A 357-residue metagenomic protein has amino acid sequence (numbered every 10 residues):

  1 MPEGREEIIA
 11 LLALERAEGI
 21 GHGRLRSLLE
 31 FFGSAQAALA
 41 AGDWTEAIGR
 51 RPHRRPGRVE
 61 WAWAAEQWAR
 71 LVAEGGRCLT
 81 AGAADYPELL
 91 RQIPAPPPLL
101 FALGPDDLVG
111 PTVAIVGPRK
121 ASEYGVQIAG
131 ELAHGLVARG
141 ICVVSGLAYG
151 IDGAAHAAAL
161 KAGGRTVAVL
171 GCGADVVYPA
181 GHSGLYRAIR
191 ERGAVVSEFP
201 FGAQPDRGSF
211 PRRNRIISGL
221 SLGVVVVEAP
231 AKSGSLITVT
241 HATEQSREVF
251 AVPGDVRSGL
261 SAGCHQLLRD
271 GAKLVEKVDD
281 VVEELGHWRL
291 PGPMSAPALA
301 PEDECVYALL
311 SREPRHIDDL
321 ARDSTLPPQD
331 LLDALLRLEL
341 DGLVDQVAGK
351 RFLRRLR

Functional and structural regions predicted by a protein language model:
M1-D85, D341-R357: Short, small/acidic-rich helices and loops at N termini and domain boundaries of DNA replication/processing enzymes
M1-R5, T80-R357: Glycine-biased, small-residue-rich flexible motifs in mid-sequence functional cores and linkers
